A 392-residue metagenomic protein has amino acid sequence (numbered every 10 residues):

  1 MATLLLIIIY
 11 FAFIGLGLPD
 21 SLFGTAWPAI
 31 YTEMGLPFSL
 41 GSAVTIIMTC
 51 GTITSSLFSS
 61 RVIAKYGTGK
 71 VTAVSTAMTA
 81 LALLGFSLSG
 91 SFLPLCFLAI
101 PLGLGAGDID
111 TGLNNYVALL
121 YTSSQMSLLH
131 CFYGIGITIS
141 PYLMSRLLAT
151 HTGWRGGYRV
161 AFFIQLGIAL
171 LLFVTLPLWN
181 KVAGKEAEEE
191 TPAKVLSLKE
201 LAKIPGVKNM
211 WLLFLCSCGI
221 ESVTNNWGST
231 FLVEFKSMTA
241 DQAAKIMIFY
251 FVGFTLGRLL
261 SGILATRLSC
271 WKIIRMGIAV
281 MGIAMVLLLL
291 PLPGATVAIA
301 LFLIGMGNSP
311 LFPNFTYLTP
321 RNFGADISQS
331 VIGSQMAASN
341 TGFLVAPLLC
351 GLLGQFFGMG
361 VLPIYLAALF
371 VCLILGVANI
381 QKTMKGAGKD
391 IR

Functional and structural regions predicted by a protein language model:
F23-G24, P205-I248, V252-T255: Extracytoplasmic gate region of multi-pass secondary transporters
G35, G67, L88-L93, S237 (+2 more regions): Helix-breaking motifs and short loop linkers at transmembrane-helix boundaries and internal kinks in secondary membrane
T54-L93: Conserved MFS/SLC helix-loop-helix module at the cytosolic interface between two early adjacent transmembrane helices
S55-G67, G257-S269, G354-Q355: Helix-to-loop junctions at the C-terminal end of transmembrane segments in multipass secondary transporters
L98-F132: Cytoplasmic helix-loop-helix junction between adjacent transmembrane helices in 12-TM secondary transporters
G156-V174, P363-N379: Symmetry-related core transmembrane helices of the 12-TM Major Facilitator Superfamily/SLC fold
L268-F315: C-terminal transmembrane helical hairpin of 12-TM major facilitator-type secondary transporters
F323-M359: A late C-terminal transmembrane helix in Major Facilitator Superfamily
